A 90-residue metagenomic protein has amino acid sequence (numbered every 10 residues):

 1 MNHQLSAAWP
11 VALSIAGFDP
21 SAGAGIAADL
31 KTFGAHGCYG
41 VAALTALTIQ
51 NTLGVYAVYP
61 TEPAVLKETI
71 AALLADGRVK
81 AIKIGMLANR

Functional and structural regions predicted by a protein language model:
M1-A81: Small-residue (G/A/S/T)-rich helix-start motifs and N-terminal tracts that mark the onset
R78-R90: Membrane helix-loop-helix hairpins that form the core translocation module of multi-pass transporters
